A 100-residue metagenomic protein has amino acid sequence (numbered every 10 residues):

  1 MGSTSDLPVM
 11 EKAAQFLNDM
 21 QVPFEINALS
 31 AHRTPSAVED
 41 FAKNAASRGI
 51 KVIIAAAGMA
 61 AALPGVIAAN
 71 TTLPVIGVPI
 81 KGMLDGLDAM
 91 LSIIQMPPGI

Functional and structural regions predicted by a protein language model:
M1-R33: Glycine-rich phosphate/diphosphate-binding loop of Rossmann-like nucleotide-binding domains
D6-E11, T34-V38, A57-V66, D85-L87: Short glycine/serine/threonine-rich phosphate/pyrophosphate-binding segments that cradle anionic phosphate groups
A14, A42, L91-I94: A generic alpha-helix structural signal
F16, G65-I67, I93: Hydrophobic/aromatic ligand-binding patch that stacks against planar heteroaromatic rings of cofactors or nucleotides
M20-I26, T72-L73, Q95-I100: Glycine/charged-rich beta-loop-alpha catalytic/anionic-binding loops adjacent to active sites
F24-R48: N-terminal beta-loop-helix "entrance" segment that forms/cooperates in small-molecule cofactor or anionic ligand
F41-I80: Glycine-rich phosphate-binding loop
M83-I100: Short, glycine-/small-residue-rich phosphate/pyrophosphate-handling segment
